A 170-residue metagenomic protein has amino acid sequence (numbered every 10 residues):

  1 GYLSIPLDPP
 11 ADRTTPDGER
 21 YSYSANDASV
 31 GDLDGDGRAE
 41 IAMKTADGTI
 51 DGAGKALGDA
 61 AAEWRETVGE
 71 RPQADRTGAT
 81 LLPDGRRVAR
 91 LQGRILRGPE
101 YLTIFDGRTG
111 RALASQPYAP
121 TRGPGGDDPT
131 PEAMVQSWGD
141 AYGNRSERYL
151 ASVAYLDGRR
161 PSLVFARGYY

Functional and structural regions predicted by a protein language model:
G1-Y170: Beta-propeller-forming repeat regions
